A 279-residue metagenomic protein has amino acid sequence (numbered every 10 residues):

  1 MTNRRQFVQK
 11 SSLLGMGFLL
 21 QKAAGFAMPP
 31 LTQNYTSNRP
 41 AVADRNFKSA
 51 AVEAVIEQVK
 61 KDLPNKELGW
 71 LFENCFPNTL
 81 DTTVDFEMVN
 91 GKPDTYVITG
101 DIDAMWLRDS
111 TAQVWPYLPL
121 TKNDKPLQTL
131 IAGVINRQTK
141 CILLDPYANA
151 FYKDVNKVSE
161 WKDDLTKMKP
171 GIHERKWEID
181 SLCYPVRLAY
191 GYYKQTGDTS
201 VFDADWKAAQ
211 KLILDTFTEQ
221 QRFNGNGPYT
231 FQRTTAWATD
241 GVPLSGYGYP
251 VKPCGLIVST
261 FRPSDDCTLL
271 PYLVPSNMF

Functional and structural regions predicted by a protein language model:
M1-G15: N-terminal secretory signal peptides and thylakoid transit peptides that target proteins across membranes
L13-G17, P29-R108: Low-complexity, Ser/Thr/Pro/Gly-enriched N-terminal "stalk/linker" regions
G25-A27: Boundary at the C-terminal end of the N-terminal hydrophobic targeting segment
K61-F86, L144-N156, T234-K252: An acidic intrinsically disordered interaction segment
N90-V97, V158-K176, A238-Y272: Acidic/His metal-coordination segments adjacent to aromatic residues that form catalytic metal sites in metalloenzymes
D103-I131, I135-A238, V274: Aromatic-rich carbohydrate-recognition surfaces in CAZymes
S276-F279: A conserved active-site cap/scaffold subdomain adjacent to cofactor or substrate pockets
